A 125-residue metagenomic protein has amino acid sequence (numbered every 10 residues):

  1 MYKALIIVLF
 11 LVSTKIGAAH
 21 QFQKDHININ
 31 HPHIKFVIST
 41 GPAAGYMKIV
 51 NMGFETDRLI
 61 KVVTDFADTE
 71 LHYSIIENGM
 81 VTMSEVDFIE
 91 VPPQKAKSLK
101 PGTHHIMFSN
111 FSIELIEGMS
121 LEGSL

Functional and structural regions predicted by a protein language model:
A4-S13: Sec-dependent N-terminal signal peptides
K15-A19: Sec/Tat signal peptide C-region and signal peptidase I cleavage site
H20-L125: Compact, glycine-rich, soluble single-domain proteins
